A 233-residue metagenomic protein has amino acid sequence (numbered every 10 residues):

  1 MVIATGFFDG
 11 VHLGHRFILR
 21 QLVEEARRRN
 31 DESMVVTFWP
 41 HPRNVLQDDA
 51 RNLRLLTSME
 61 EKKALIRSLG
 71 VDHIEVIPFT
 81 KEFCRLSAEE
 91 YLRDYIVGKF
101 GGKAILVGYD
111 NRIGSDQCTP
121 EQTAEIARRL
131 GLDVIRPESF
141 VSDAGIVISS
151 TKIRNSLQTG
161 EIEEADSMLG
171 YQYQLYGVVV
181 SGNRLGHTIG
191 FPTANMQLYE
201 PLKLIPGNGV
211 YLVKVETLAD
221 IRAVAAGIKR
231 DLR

Functional and structural regions predicted by a protein language model:
M1-L53, S58: N-terminal catalytic cores of NTP/NDP-binding nucleotidyl/phosphoryl-transfer enzymes
H12, I66, I105, A165 (+1 more regions): Residue-level signal for inorganic ion chemistry
L53-K62, R85-L92: Glycine-rich, highly charged phosphate/nucleotide-binding loops
S58-E75: A glycine-rich helix N-cap at a beta->alpha junction
R85-P192: Classical nucleotidyltransferase
G182-R233: Phosphate/ribose-recognition catalytic cores of enzymes acting on nucleotide-derived substrates
